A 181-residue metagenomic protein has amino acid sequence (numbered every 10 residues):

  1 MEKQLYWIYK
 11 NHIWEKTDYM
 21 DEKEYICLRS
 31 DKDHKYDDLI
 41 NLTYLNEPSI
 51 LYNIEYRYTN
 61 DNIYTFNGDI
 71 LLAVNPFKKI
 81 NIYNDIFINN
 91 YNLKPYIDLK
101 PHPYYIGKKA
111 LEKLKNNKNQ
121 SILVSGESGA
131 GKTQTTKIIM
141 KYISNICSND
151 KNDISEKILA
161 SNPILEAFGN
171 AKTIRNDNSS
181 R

Functional and structural regions predicted by a protein language model:
M1-S125, A130-R181: N-terminal entry segment of cytoskeletal motor ATPase domains
